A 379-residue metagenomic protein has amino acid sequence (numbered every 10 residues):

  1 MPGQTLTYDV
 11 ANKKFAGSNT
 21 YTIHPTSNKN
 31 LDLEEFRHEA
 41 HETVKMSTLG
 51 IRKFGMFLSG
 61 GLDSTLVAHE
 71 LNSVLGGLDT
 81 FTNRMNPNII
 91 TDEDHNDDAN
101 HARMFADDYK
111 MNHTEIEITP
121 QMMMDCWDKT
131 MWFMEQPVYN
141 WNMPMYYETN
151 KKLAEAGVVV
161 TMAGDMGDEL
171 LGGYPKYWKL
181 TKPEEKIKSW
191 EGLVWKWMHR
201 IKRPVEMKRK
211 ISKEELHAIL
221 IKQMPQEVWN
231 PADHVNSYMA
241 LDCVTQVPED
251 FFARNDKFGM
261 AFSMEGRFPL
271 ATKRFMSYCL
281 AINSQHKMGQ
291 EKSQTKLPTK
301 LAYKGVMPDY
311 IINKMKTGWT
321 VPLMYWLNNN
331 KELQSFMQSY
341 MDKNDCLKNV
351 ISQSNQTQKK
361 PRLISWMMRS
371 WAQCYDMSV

Functional and structural regions predicted by a protein language model:
M1-I23, H41-V44, Y146-Y147, G318-V321: N-terminal glutamine amidotransferase
G3, R274-S277, L363-S365: P-loop NTPase catalytic cores that bind/hydrolyze ATP
A11, N30-F54, M307-Y310, T317 (+1 more regions): Peripheral terminal appendages
I23-Y238, K257-V306, L323-M324, C374-V379: ATP-dependent adenylate-handling active sites, centered on carboxylate activation for C-N bond formation
A163, I312-K314: Short beta-strand
D242-V244: Basic, amphipathic alpha-helical recognition segments used for DNA target recognition
